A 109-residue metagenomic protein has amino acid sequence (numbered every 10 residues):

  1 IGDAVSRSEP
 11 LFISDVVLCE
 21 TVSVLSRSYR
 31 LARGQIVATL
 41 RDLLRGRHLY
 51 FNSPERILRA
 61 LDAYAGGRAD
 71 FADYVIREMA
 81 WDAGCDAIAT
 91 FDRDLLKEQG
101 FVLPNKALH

Functional and structural regions predicted by a protein language model:
I1-I13, S28-Q35, K106-H109: Short, well-structured N-terminal submotif of metal-dependent ribonuclease cores
R7-L11, H48, G84-A87: Short active-site oxyanion
F12-I13, F51, F71, T90: Short beta-strand scaffold positions
D15-C19, A38-G66: Acidic catalytic patch
V17, R56, V75-I76, D94-L95: Alpha-helix capping/helix-boundary segments
V22-S23: Short, amphipathic alpha-helical segments that act as regulatory/interfacial helices in nucleotide-processing proteins
R77-H109: Acidic, PIN/NYN-like endoribonuclease modules and their adjacent C-terminal/linker elements
